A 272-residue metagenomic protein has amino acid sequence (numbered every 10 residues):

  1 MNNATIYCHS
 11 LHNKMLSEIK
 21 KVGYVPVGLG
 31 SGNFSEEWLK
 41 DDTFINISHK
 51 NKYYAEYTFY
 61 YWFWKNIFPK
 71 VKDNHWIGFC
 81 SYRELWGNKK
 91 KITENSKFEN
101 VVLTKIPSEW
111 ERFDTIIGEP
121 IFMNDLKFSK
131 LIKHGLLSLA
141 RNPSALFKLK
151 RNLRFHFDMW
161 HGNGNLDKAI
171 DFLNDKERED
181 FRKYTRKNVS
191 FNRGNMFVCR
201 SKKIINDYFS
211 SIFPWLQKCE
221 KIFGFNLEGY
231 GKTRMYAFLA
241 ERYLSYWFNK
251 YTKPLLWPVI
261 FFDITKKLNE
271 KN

Functional and structural regions predicted by a protein language model:
M1-N272: ER/Golgi luminal nucleotide-sugar-dependent glycosyltransferases, focusing on the catalytic module
